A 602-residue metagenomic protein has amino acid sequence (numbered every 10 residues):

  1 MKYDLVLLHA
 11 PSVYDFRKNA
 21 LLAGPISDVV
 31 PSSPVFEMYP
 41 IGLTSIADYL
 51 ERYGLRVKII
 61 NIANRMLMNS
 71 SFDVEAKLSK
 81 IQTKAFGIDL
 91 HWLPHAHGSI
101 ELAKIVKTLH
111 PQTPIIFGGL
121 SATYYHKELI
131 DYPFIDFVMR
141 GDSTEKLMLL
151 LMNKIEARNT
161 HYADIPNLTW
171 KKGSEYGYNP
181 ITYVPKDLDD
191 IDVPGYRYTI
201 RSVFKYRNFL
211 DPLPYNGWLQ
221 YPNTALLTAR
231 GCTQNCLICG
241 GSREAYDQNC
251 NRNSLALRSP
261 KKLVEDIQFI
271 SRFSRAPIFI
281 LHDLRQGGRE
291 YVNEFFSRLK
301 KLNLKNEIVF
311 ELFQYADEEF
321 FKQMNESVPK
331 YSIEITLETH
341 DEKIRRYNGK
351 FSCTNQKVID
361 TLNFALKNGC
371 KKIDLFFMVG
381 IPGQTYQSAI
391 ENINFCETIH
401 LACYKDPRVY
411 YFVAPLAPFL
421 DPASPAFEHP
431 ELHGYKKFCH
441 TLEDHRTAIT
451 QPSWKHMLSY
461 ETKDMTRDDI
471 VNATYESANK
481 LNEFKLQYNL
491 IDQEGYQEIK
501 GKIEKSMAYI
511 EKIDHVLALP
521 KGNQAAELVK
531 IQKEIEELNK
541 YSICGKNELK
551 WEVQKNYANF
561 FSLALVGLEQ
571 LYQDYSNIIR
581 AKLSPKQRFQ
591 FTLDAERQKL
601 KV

Functional and structural regions predicted by a protein language model:
K2-P11, L102, L257-R258, F269 (+1 more regions): A structural motif corresponding to the C-terminal lobe/cap of the Radical SAM core domain
Y3-L7, R56, L78, T447-V602: Radical SAM enzyme core and accessory elements
Y3-V35: Short glycine-rich His-centered loop
V6-H9, N61, G87-D89, F117-G118 (+8 more regions): Short beta-strand segments
G42, Y49, Y53, K58-D187 (+1 more regions): Glycine-rich beta-alpha loop elements in corrinoid/cobalamin-binding modules across cobalamin-dependent enzymes
L43, S99, M148, P260-L263 (+4 more regions): Aromatic/hydrophobic pocket-lining residues that form the small-molecule binding cavity in soluble enzyme cores
L78-K80, I270-I278, N293-K300, Q356-Q387 (+2 more regions): Glycine/serine-rich loop-strand microenvironments at binding/catalytic pocket rims
R197-G369: Radical SAM [4Fe-4S] cluster-binding motif and immediate context
